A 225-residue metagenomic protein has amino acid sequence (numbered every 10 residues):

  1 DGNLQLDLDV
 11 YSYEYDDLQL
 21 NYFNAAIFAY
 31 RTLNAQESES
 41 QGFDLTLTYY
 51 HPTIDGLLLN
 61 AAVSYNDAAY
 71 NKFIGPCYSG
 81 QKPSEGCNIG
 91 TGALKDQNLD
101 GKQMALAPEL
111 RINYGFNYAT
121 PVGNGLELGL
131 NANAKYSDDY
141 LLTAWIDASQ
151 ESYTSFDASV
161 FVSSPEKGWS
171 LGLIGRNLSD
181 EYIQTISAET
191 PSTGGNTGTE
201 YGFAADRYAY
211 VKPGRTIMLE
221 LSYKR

Functional and structural regions predicted by a protein language model:
G2, E39-F43, P108-I112, S152-F156 (+1 more regions): Residues that define the transmembrane beta-barrel architecture of outer-membrane proteins
D7, S12-E14, L33-T143, E220-K224: Gram-negative outer-membrane beta-barrel transporters
Q19, D55, A69, Y182-I183: Activation segment
L20-L33, N71-D100, T185-A209: Solvent-exposed loop segments that connect transmembrane elements
V122, A148, Y208-Y210: Short proline/glycine-enriched turn/loop segments at secondary-structure junctions
K135-T143, V162-R225: C-terminal beta-signal and adjacent terminal beta-strands/loops of Gram-negative outer-membrane beta-barrel proteins
A144-Q150: Short, surface-exposed loop/helix-turn segments at secondary-structure junctions that function as lids/hinges flanking
D157-F161: Short glycine-rich, acidic/polar surface loops and turns
